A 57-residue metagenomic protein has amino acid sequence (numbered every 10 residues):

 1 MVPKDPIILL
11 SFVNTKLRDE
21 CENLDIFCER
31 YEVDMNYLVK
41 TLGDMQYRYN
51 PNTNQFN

Functional and structural regions predicted by a protein language model:
M1-N23: N-terminal acidic leader/helix
F27-C28: Short alpha-helical "recognition helix" segments of helix-turn-helix
V33-Q46: Short acidic, Pro/Gly- and aromatic-enriched capping/linker segments at domain boundaries
